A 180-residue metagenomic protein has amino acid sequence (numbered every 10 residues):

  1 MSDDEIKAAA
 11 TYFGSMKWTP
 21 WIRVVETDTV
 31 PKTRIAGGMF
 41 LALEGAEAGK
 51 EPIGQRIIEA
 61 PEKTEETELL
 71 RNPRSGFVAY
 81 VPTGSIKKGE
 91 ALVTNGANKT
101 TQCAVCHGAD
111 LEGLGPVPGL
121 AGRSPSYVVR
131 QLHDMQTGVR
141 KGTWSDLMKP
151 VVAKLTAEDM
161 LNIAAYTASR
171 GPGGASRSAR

Functional and structural regions predicted by a protein language model:
M1-T101, G138-R180: Flexible coil segments in periplasmic/lumen-exposed cytochrome c-class electron-transfer proteins
T100-T101, L114-G115, V128-V129, K141: Extended hydrophobic-aromatic, low-complexity segments
V105: Short, cysteine/histidine-rich loop/knuckle motifs that typically chelate Zn2+
G108: Short Cys/His-rich local motifs and their 1-3 flanking residues in nucleic-acid-associated proteins and small
L111: Short functional micro-motifs and their immediate structural scaffolds
G115-A121: Short cysteine/histidine-rich zinc-coordinating motifs and their immediately flanking basic loops
A121-H133, T137-S145: Extended intrinsically disordered, low-complexity coil regions enriched in Ser, Thr, Gly, Ala and often Pro
